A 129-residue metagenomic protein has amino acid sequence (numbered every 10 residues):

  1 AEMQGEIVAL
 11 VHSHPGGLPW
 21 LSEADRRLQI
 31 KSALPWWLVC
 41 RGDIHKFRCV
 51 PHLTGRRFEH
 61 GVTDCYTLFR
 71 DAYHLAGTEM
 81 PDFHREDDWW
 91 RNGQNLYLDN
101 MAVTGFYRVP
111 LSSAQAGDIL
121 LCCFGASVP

Functional and structural regions predicted by a protein language model:
A1-A24: Short HxH-centered metal-ligating active-site micro-motif
S13-P15, V39-G42, C122-S127: Short, flexible beta-strand-to-coil junctions
L18-A33, S127: Short, compact, well-ordered microdomains
Q29-P51: Divalent-metal-activated hydrolytic enzyme cores
P51-T63, L121-P129: Glycine-rich catalytic cores of cysteine/serine-nucleophile enzymes that process amide/ester linkages in cell-envelope
E59-A76: Active-site nucleophilic cysteine motif
T78-W90: Short acidic alpha-helical/loop segments enriched in Asp/Glu that coordinate divalent cations
D88-P129: ...with weaker cross-activation on analogous glycine-rich loops/strands in unrelated enzymes
